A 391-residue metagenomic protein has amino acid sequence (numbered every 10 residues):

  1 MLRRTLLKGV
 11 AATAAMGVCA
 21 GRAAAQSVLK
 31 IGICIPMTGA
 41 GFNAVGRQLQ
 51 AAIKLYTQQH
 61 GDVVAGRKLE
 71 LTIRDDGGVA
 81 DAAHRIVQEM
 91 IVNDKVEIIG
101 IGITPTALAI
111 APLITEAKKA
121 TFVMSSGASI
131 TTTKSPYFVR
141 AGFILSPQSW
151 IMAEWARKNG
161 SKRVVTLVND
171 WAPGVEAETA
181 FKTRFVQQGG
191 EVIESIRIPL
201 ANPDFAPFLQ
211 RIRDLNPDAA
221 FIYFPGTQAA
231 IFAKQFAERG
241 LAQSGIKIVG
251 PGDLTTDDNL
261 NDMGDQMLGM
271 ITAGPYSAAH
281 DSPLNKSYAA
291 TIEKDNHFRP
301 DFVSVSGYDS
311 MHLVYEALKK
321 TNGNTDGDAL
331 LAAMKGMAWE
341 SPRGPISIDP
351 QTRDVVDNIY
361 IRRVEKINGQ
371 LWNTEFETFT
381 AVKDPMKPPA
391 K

Functional and structural regions predicted by a protein language model:
M1-A14: N-terminal secretory signal peptides and thylakoid transit peptides that target proteins across membranes
V28, R47-Q48, V63-T132, I198-F205 (+1 more regions): Beta-alpha junction/loop-to-helix N-cap segments that form part of ligand/metal-binding clefts
L29, A338-K391: Solvent-exposed, acidic/polar segments of extracytosolic/periplasmic ligand-binding ectodomains
G32-A52, R74-A80, L167-V175, T227 (+2 more regions): Extracytoplasmic "Venus flytrap"
Q50-L71, Q187-G189: Signal peptide-proximal N-terminal region of secreted/periplasmic/extracellular or secretory-lumen proteins
R85, A128-I130, P136-R239, Y276-S287: Extracellular/periplasmic Venus flytrap/periplasmic-binding protein
M90, D94-I103, F122-M124, V165-V168 (+4 more regions): Periplasmic-binding protein-like
A233-Y308, K319-T321, T325, N368 (+1 more regions): Extracellular/periplasmic periplasmic-binding protein-like sensory domains
